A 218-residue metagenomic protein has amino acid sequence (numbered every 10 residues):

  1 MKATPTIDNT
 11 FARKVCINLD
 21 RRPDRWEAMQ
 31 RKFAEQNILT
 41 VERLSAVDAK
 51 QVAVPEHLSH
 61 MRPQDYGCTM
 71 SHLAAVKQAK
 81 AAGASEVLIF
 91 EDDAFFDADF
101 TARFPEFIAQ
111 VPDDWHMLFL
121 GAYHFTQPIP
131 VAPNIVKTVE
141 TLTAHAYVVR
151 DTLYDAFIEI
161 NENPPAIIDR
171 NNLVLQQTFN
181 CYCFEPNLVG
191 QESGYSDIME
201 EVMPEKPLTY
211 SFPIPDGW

Functional and structural regions predicted by a protein language model:
M1-F90, A94-W218: An acidic/histidine-cluster motif and surrounding catalytic segment that typifies divalent-metal-assisted enzyme active
